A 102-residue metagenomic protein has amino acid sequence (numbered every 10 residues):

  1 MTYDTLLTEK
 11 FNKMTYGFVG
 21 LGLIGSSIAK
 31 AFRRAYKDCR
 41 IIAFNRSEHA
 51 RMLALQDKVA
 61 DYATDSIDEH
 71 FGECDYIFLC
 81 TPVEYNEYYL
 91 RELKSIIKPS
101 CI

Functional and structural regions predicted by a protein language model:
T2-S66, G72, Y76: NAD(P)+-binding Rossmann beta1-loop-alpha1 motif at the extreme N-terminus of oxidoreductases
Y62, I67-I102: Rossmann-like NAD(P)-binding element
